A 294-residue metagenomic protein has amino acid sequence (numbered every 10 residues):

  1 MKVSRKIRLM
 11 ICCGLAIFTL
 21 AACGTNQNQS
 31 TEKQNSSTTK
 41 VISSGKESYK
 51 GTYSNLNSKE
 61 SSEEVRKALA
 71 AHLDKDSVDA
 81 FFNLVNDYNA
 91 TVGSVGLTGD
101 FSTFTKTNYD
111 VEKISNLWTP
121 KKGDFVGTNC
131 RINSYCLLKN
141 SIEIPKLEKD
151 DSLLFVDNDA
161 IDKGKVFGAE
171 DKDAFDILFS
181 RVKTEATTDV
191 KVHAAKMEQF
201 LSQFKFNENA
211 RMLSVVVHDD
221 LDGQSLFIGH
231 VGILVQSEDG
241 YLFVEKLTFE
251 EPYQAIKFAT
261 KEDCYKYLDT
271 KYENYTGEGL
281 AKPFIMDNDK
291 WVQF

Functional and structural regions predicted by a protein language model:
K2-I11: Bacterial N-terminal signal peptides that target proteins for export
T19-A22: C-terminal motif of bacterial Sec signal peptides marking the signal peptidase cleavage site
G24-N26: Bacterial signal peptide processing site
E32-A70: N-terminal low-complexity, Pro/Thr/Ser-rich intrinsically disordered segments that act as propeptides or flexible
G51, N55, E64, A68-D219 (+2 more regions): Acidic/His-rich structured neighborhood in mature extracellular/periplasmic domains
F243-K246, E250, A259-F294: Low-complexity, Gly/Ser/Thr/Pro-rich intrinsically disordered linker/tail segments
